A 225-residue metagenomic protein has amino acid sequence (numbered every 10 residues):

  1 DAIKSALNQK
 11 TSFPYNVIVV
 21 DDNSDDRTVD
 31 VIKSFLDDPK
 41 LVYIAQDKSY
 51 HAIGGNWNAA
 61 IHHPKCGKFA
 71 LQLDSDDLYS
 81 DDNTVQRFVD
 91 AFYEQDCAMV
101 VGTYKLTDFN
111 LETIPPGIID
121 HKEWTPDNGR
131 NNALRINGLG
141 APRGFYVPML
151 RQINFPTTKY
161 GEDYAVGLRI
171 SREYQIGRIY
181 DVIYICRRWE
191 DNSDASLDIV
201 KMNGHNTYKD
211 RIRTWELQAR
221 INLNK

Functional and structural regions predicted by a protein language model:
K4-P14: Short, acidic, metal-binding catalytic loop of nucleotide-sugar glycosyltransferases
D21-D30, K48-Y50: A conserved acidic beta->alpha catalytic loop
D47-K65: Glycine-rich, basic loop-to-helix element that forms the pyrophosphate-binding segment of sugar-nucleotide handling
G67-L78: Short beta-strand-to-loop acidic/aromatic patch adjacent to the donor-nucleotide binding site
N83-P115: Conserved donor NDP-sugar-binding/catalytic core segment of glycosyltransferases
T103, G177-I183, R188: Catalytic beta-strand/loop signature of glycosyltransferases that borders the donor
T103, P115-I136: Short, flexible, basic/aromatic active-site loop/helix in glycosyltransferases
K159-V166: Acidic donor-binding loop at a coil-to-helix junction in glycosyltransferase catalytic cores that engages
